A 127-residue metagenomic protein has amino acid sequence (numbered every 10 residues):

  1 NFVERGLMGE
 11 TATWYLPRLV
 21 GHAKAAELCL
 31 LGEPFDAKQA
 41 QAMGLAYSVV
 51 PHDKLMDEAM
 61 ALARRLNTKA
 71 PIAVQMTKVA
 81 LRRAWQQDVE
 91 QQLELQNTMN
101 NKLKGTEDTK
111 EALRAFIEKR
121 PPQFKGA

Functional and structural regions predicted by a protein language model:
N1-C29, A42-M43, E58, L62-R64: CoA-thioester-processing core
A12-Y15, K24, M76, Q96-M99 (+1 more regions): Hydrophobic alpha-helical segments typical of transmembrane helices and their membrane-interface/capping positions
L16, A40, T77, F116: Terminal peptide-recognition signature
E27, Q39, E58, Q92 (+1 more regions): Residue-level recognition of specific faces of alpha-helices
G32-Q39: Acidic, divalent-metal-coordinating active-site segment for phosphoryl/phosphodiester hydrolysis, typified by short
A37, A46-E94, N101, G105-E107 (+1 more regions): C-terminal long alpha-helix characteristic of the crotonase
M43-G44, K119: Structural motif
E111-A127: Short, basic/aromatic-enriched C-terminal tail that caps enzymatic domains
